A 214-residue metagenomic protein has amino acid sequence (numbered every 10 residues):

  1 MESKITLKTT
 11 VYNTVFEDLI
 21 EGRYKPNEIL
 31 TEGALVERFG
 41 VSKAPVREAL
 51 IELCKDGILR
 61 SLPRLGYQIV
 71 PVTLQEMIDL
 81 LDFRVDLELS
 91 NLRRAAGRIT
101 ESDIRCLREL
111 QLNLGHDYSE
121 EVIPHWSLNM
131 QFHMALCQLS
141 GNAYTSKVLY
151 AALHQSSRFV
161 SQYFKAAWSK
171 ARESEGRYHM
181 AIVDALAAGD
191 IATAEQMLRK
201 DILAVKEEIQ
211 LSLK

Functional and structural regions predicted by a protein language model:
M1-G97, Q138, L211-K214: Short linear motifs at protein or domain termini
T6, R105, K170-S174: Short helix-capping and inter-helix turn/linker motifs at the boundaries of alpha-helical repeat units
T9, I78, V85, I123-W126 (+1 more regions): Non-membrane alpha-helical structural segments and their capping/turn regions in soluble enzymes
R47-E48, R98-E101, H125-L128, A166-K170 (+1 more regions): Juxtamembrane/interface motifs at transmembrane-helix termini
C54-K55, D79-L80, E121-P124, W168-R172: A short, ordered amphipathic alpha-helix with a cationic face
T73-L74, Q162-K165: Short alpha-helical transmembrane interface motifs in multi-pass membrane proteins
R98-Q162, E175-A181, A185-A188, T193-A204: Conserved amphipathic alpha-helical segments that form helical-bundle/coiled-coil interaction surfaces
L203-L213: Short arginine-rich
